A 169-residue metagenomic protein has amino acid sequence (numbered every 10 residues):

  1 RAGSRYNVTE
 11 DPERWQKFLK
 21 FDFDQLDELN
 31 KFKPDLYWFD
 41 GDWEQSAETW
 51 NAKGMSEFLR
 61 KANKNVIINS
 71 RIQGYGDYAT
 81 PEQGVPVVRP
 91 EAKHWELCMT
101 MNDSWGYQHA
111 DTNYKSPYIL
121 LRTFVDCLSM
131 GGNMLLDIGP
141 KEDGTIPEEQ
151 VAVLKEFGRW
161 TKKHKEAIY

Functional and structural regions predicted by a protein language model:
R1-Y169: Mature catalytic domains of secreted/periplasmic carbohydrate-active enzymes
